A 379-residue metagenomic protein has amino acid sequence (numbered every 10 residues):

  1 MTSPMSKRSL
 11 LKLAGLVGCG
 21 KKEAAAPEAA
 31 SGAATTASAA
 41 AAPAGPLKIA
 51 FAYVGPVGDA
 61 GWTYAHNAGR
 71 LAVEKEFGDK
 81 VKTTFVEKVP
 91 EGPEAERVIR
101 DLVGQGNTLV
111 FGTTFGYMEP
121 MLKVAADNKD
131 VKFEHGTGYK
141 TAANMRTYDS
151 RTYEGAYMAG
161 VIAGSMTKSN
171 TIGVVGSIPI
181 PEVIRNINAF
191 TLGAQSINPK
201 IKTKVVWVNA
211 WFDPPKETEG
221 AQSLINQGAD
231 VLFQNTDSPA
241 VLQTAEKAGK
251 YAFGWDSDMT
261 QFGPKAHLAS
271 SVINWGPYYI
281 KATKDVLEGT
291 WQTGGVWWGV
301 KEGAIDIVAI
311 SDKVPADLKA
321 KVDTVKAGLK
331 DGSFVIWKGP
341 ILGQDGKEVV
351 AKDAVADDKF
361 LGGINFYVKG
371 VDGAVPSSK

Functional and structural regions predicted by a protein language model:
T2-M5, P27, A34: Compositionally biased, low-complexity segments
T2-V17: N-terminal secretory signal peptides and thylakoid transit peptides that target proteins across membranes
C19-A29: Bacterial lipoprotein signal-peptidase II cleavage site
G20-K22, A34-K379: A residue-level marker of the well-folded mature domains of exported/periplasmic proteins
